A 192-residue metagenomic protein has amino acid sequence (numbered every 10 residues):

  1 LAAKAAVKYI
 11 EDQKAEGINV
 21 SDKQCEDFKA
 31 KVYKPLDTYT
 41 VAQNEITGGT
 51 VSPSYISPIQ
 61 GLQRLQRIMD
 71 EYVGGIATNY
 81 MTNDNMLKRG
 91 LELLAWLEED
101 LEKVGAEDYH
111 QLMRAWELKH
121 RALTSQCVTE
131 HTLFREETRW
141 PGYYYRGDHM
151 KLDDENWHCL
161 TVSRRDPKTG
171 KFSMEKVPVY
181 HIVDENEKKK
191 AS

Functional and structural regions predicted by a protein language model:
L1-S192: Glycine- and aromatic-enriched mobile tails/lids
